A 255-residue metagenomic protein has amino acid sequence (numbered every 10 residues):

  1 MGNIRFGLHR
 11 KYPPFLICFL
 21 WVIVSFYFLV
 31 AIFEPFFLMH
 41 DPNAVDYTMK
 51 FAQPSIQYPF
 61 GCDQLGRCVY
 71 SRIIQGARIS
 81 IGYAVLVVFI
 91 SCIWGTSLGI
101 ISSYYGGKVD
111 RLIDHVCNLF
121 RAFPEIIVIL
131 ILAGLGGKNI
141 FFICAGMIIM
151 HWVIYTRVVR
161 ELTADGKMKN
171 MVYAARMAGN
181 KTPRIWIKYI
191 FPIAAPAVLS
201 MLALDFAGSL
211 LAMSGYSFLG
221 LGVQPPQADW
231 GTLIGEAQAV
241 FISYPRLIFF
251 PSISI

Functional and structural regions predicted by a protein language model:
M1-S25: Transmembrane alpha-helical segments of polytopic membrane transport and secretion proteins
V22, F26-L65, L219-Q227: Hydrophobic alpha-helical transmembrane segments of membrane transport/permease proteins and related membrane-embedded
P59, D63, G95, S103-V109 (+3 more regions): Generic hydrophobic transmembrane alpha-helix motif, especially the helices
C62-R67, Y104-Y105, A174-R184, K188-I193 (+1 more regions): Short helix-to-coil transition segments within interhelical loops that connect adjacent transmembrane helices
V69-Y104: Transmembrane alpha-helix signature in integral membrane proteins
R72-I73, V116, F123, V159 (+4 more regions): Short hydrophobic alpha-helical segments within the ABC transporter permease transmembrane module
L130, K138-C144, I148, V198-G235: Non-cytoplasmic
V240-I255: A membrane-interface signal for the N-terminal entry of alpha-helical transmembrane segments
